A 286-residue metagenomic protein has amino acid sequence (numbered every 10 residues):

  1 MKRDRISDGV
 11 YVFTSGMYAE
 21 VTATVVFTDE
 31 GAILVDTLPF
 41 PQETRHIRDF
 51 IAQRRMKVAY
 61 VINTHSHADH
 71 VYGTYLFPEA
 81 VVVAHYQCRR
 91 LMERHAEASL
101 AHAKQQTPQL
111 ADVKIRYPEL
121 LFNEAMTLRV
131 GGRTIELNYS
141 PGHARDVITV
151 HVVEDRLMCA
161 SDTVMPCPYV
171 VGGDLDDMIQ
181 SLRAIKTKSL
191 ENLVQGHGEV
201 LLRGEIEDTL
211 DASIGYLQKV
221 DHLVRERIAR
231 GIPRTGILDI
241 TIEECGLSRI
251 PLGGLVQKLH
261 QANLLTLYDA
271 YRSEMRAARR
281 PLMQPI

Functional and structural regions predicted by a protein language model:
K2-D49, Q53, T149-D162: Conserved beta-strand hairpin/beta-sheet module of binuclear metal-dependent hydrolase folds, prominently
E20, F40-Q42, S66-Y72, R89-M92 (+3 more regions): Active-site environment of divalent metal-dependent phosphoester hydrolases
L34-L38, A59-H67, V83-Y86, Y139-P141 (+2 more regions): Active-site neighborhood of phospho(di)ester-bond hydrolases with catalytic His/Asp-centered motifs
T44-R45, D49-T127: Active-site HxH/HxHxD metal-binding segment of metal-dependent hydrolases
A84, I179-G236: Divalent-metal (often Zn2+) His-rich catalytic cores of metallo-beta-lactamase-fold enzymes
N123-V152, L157: Core dinuclear metal-dependent hydrolase active-site scaffold
T149-T163, M178-E191: Metal-dependent phosphodiesterase/nuclease catalytic metal-binding core
I228-I286: C-terminal regulatory/interaction regions
